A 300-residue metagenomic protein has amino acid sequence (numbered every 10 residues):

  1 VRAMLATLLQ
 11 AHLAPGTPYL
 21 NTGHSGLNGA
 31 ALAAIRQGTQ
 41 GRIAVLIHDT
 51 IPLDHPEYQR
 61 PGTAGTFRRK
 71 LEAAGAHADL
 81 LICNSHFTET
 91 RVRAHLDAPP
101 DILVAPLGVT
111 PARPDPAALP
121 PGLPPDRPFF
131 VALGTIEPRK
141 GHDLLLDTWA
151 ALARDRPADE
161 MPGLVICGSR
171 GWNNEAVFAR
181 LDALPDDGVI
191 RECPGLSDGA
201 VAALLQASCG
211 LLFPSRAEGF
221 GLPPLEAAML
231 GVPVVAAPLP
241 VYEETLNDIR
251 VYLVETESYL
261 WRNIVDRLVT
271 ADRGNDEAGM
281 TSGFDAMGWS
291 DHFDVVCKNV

Functional and structural regions predicted by a protein language model:
V1-V300: Carbohydrate transferase catalytic cores enriched for Leloir-type hexosyltransferases
